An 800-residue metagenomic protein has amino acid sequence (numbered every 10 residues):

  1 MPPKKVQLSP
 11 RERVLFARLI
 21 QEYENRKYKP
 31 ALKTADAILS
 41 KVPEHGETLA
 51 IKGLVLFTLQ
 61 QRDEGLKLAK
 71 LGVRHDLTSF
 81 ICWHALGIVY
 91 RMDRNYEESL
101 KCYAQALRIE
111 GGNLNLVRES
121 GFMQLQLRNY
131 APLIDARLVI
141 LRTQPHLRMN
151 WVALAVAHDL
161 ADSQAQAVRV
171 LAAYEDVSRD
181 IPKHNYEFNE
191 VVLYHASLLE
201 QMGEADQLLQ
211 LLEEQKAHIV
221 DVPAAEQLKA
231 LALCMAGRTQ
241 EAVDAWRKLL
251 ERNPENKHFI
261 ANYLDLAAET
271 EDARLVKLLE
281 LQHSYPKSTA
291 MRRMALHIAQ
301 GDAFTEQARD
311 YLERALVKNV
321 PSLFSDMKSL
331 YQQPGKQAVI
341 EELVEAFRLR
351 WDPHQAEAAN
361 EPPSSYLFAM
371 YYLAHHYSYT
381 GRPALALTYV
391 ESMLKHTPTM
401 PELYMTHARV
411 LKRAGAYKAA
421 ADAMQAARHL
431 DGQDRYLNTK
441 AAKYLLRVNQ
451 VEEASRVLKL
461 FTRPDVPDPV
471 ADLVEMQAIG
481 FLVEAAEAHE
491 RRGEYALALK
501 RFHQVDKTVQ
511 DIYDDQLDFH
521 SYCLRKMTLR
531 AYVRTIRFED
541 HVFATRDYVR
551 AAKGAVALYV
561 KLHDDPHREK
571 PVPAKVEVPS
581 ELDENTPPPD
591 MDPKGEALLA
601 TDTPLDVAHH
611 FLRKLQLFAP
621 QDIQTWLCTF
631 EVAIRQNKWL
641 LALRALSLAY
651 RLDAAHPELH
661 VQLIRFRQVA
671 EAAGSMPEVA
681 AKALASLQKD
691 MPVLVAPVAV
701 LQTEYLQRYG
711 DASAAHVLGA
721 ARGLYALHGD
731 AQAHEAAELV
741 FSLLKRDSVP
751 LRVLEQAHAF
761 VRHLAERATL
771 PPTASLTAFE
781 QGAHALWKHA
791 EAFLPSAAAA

Functional and structural regions predicted by a protein language model:
M1-A800: Non-TPR docking regions that flank or precede TPR/alpha-solenoid scaffolds in eukaryotic proteins
